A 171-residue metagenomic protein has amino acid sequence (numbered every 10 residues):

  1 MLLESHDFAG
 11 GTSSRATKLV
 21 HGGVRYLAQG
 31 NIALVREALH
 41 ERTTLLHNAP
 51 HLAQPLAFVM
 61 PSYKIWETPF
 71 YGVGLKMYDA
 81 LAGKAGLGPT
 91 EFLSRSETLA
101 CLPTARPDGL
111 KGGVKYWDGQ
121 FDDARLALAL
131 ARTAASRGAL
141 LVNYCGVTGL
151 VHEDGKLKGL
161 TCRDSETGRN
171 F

Functional and structural regions predicted by a protein language model:
M1-A16: Glycine-rich FAD pyrophosphate-binding loop
H6-D7, V59, T148-G149: Conserved beta-strand edge residues that scaffold enzyme active sites
A16-V20, K156-G159: Short, conserved phosphate-binding/catalytic loop or strand-edge motifs used in phosphoryl-/nucleotidyl-transfer
K18-C101: Dinucleotide-binding Rossmann-like beta1-alpha1 core, especially the glycine-rich loop that anchors the ADP
D79-G109, G113-A129: Short linear elements at protein peripheries
V114-F171: Helical element adjacent to the flavin cofactor pocket in flavoenzyme catalytic cores
